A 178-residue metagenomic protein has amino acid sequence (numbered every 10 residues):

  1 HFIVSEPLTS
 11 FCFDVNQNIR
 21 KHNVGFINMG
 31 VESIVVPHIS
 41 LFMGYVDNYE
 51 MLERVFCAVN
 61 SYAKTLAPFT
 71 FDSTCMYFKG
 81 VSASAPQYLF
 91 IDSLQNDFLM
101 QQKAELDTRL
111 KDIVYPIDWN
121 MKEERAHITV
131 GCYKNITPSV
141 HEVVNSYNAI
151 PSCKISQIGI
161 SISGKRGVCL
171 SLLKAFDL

Functional and structural regions predicted by a protein language model:
H1-D72, N96-P151, C169-L178: Basic, often amphipathic N-terminal segments
T74-S84, S156-S171: Glycine-rich beta-strand-turn "strand-cap" elements at beta-sheet edges
S84-Q87, Q102: Short, conserved acidic/polar surface loops in the N-terminal third of protein domains
Q87-N96: Short histidine-centered catalytic/ligand-binding loop motif
